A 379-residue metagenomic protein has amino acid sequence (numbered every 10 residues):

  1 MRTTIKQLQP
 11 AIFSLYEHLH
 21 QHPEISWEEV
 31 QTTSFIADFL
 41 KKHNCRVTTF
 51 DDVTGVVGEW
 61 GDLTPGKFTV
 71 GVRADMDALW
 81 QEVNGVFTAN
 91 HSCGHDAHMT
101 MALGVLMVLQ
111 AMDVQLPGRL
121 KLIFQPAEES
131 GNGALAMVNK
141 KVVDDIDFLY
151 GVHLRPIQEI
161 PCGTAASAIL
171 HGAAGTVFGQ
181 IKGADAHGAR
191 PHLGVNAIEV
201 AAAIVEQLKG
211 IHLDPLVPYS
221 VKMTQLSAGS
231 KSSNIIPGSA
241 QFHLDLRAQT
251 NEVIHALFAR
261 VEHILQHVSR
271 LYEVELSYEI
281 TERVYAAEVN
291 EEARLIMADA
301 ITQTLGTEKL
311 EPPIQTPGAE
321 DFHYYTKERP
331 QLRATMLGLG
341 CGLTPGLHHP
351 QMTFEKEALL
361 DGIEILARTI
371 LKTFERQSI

Functional and structural regions predicted by a protein language model:
M1-P23, A111, I181-K182, E357-I379: N-terminal hydrophobic/helix-forming segments and targeting peptides
R2-S92, D96-L116: Acidic/His- and Gly-rich active-site-bordering loop/insert found across diverse amide/peptide-bond hydrolases
L8-L15, E28, T32-F39, F68 (+15 more regions): General structural feature for long, well-ordered alpha-helical segments within catalytic domains of soluble enzymes
E24, D75-D77, A127, R155 (+2 more regions): Active-site beta-loop-alpha junctions enriched in small/polar residues
V57, G71-R73, K121, T176-Q180 (+3 more regions): Beta-strand secondary-structure signal
V57-E59, L79-S92, D96-A97, M112-Q225 (+2 more regions): Histidine/acidic-residue-rich, glycine-tolerant segments that coordinate divalent metal ions
A202-I379: Metal-dependent amide/peptide-bond hydrolase catalytic core, centered on the "pita-bread" metallohydrolase fold
